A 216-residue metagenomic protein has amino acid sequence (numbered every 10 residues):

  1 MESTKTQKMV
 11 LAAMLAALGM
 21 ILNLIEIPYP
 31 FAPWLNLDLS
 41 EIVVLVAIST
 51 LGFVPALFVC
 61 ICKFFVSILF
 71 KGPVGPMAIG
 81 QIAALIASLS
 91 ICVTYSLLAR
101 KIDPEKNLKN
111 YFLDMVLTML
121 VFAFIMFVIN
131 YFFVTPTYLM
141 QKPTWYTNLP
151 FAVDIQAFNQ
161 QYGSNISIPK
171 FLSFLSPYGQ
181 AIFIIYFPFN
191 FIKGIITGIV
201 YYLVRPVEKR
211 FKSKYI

Functional and structural regions predicted by a protein language model:
M1-I216: Loop-helix junctions at membrane interfaces
